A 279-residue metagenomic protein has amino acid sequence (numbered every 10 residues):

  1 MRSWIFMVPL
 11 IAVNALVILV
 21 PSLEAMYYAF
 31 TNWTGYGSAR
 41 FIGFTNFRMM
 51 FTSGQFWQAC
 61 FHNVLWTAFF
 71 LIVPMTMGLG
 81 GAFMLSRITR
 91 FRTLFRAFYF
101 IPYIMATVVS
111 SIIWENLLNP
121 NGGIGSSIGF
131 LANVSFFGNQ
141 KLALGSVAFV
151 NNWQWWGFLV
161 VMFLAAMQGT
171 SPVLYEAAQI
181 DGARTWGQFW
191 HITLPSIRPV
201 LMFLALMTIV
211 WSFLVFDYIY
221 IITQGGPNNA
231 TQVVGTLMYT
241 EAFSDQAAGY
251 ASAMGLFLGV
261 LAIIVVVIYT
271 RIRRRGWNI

Functional and structural regions predicted by a protein language model:
R2-I279: A structural signal for multi-pass alpha-helical bundles of membrane permease subunits that mediate small-molecule
